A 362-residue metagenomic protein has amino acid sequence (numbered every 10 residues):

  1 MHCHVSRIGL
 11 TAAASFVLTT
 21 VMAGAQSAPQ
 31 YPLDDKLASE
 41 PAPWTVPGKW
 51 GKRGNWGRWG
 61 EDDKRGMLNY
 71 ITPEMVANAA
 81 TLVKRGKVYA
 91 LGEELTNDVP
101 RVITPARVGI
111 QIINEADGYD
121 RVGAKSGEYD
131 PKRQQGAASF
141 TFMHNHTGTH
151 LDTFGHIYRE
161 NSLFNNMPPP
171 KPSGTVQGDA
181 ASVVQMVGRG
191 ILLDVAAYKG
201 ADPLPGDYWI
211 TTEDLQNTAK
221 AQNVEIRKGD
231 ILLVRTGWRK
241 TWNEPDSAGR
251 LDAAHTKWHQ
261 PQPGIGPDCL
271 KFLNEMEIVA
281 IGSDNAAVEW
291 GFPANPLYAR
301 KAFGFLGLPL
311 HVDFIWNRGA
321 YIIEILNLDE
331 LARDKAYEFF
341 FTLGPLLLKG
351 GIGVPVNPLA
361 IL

Functional and structural regions predicted by a protein language model:
M1-S6: N-terminal secretory signal peptides that target proteins for export/translocation
G9-V21: Bacterial N-terminal signal peptides
Q26-L362: Active-/binding-site microenvironments in catalytic and ligand-binding cores
